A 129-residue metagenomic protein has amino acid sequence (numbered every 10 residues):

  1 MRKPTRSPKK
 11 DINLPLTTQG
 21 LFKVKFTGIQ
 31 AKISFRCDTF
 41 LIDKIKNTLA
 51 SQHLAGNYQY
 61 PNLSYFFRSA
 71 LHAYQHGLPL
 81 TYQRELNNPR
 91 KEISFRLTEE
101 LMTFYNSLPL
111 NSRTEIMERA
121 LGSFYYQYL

Functional and structural regions predicted by a protein language model:
M1-P89, T98-L129: A detector of short terminal or domain-flanking linear segments
K91-I93: C-terminal extensions
